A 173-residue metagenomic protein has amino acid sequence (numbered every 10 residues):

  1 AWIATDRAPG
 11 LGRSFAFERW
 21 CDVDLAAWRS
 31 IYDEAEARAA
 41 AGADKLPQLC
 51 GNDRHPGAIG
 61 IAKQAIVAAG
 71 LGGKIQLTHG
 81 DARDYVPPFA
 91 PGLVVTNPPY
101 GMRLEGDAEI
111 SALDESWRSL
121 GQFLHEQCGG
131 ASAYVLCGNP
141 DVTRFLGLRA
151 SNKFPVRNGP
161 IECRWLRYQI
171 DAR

Functional and structural regions predicted by a protein language model:
A1-P87: Conserved S-adenosyl-L-methionine
R7-R38, F89, Y100-S132, N139: SAM-dependent methyltransferase catalytic-core segment centered on the flexible catalytic loop and adjoining short
D44, Q48, N52-I61, A65 (+1 more regions): Conserved Class I SAM-dependent methyltransferase catalytic core
R83, P99-Y100: C-terminal, well-structured subdomains that either form a transmembrane helix-short loop-helix hairpin in multi-pass
V86-F89, R144-L146: Short, solvent-exposed polar/charged micro-motifs at secondary-structure junctions
P91-N97: Short SAM/SAH-binding signature in class I
